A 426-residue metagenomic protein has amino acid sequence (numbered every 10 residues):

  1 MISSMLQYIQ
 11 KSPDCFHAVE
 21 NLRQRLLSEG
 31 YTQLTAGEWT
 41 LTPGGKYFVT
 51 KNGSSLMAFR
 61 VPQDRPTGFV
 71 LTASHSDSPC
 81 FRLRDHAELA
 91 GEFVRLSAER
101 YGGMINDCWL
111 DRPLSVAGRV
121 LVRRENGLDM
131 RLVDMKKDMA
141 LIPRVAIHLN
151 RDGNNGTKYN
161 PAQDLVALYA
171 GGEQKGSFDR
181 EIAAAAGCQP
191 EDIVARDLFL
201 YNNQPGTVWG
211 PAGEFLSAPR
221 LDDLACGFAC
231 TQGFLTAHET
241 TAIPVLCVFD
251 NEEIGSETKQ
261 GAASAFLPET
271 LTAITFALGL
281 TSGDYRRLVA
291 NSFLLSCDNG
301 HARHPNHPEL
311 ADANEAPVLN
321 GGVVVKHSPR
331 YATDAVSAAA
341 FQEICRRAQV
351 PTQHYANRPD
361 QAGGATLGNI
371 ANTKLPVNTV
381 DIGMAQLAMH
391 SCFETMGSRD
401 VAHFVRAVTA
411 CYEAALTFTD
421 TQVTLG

Functional and structural regions predicted by a protein language model:
M1-G426: N-terminal hydrophobic/helix-forming segments and targeting peptides
